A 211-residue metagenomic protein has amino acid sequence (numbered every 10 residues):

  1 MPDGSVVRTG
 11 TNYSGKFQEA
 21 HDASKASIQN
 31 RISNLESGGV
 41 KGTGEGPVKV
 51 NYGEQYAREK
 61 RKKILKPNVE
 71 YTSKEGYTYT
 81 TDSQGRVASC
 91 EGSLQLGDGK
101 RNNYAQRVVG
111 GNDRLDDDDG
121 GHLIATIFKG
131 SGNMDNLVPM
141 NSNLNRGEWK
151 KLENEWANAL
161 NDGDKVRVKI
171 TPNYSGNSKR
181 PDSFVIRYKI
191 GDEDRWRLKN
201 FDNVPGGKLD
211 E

Functional and structural regions predicted by a protein language model:
M1-S89, G99-N102, Q106, G110-N112 (+1 more regions): Low-complexity, glycine/serine/proline-rich disordered segments that function as export/translocation leaders
V69-E211: Domain-level detector of nuclease and nuclease-like folds in predominantly extracellular/periplasmic contexts
